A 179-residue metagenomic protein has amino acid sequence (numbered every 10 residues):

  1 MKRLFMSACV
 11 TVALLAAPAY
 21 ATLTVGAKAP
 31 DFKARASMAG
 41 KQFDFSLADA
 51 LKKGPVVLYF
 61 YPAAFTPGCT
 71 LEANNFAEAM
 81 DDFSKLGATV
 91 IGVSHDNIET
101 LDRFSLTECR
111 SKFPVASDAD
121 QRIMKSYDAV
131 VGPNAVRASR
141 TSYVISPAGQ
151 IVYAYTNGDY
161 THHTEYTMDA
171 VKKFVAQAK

Functional and structural regions predicted by a protein language model:
M1-C9: Bacterial N-terminal signal peptides that target proteins for export
M6, A13-A36: N-proximal helix/coil linker or "cap" segments that precede and/or mark the start of modular domains
P30, P55, S139-T141: Short loop/turn microsegments at loop-to-beta-strand junctions
K33-P55: A short beta-strand-turn-helix
L47-T70: Short active-site neighborhood of thiol/selenol oxidoreductases, capturing the structured segment around
T70-C109, Q121-I123: Structural microenvironment flanking redox-active thiols in thiol-disulfide oxidoreductases
S111-F113, V131-Y143: Structural micro-motif
R137-K179: Thiol-/selenol-based redox modules, centered on thioredoxin-like and closely related oxidoreductase domains
